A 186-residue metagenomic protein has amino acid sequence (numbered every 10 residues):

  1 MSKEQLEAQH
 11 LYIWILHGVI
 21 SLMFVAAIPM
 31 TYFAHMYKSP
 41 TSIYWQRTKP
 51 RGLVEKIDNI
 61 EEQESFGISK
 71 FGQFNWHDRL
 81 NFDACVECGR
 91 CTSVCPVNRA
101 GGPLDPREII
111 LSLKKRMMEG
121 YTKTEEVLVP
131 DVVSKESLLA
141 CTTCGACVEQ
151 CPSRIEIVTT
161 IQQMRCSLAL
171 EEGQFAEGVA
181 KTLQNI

Functional and structural regions predicted by a protein language model:
M1-I68: Membrane-embedded alpha-helical bundles of multi-pass integral membrane proteins
H10, F24-T31, R79-F82, P96-A100 (+2 more regions): Generic amphipathic alpha-helical segments used as scaffolds and interaction surfaces in large, multi-domain proteins
V19-I20, C88-T92, C141-G145, I161: Short acidic (Asp/Glu) and glycine-rich catalytic loops that position anionic groups and cofactors
M36-Y37, W45, S93, G102-D105 (+2 more regions): Flexible loop/turn segments at secondary-structure boundaries
W45, K49, R90, P96 (+5 more regions): Hydrophobic alpha-helix feature that most strongly marks membrane-spanning transmembrane helices and their immediate
R51-L104: Non-transmembrane accessory domains of multi-pass membrane transporters/channels
F74, F82, R107-I110, K114-I186: Iron-sulfur-cluster electron-transfer modules
